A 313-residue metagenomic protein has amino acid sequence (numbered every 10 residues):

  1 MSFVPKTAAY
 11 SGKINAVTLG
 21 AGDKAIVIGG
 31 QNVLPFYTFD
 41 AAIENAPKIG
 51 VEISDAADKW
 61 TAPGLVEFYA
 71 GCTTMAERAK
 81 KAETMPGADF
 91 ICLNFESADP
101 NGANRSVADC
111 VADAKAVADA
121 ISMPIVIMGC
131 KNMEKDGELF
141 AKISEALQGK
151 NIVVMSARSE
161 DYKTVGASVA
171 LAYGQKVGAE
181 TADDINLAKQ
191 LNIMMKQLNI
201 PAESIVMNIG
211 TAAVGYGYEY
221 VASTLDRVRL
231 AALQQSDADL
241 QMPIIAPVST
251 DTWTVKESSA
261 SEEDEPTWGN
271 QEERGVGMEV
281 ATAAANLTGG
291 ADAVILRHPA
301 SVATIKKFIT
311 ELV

Functional and structural regions predicted by a protein language model:
M1-Y69: N-terminal amphipathic alpha-helix/helix-capping segment at the start of soluble metabolic enzymes
P47-I53, D89-L93, M123-G129, K150-A157 (+4 more regions): Hydrophobic faces of well-ordered beta-strands that scaffold small-molecule active sites in alpha/beta enzyme cores
K48-R78, G102-R105, G129-M133, M155-A157 (+2 more regions): Active-site mouth loops of central-metabolism enzymes
W60-V66, G87-A116, I121, I127-E134 (+1 more regions): Glycine-rich, proline-tolerant flexible connector loops at the mouths of alpha/beta enzymes
G71-E83, L139-F140, G277-A285: Short, acidic/polar
K80-P86, A112-A120, A141-Q148, V165-Y173 (+1 more regions): Acidic (Asp/Glu)-rich catalytic clusters
M133-V154, S159-E160: Glycine-rich anion-binding loops of enzyme active sites
E160-F308: Catalytic alpha/beta core domains of metabolic enzymes, predominantly
